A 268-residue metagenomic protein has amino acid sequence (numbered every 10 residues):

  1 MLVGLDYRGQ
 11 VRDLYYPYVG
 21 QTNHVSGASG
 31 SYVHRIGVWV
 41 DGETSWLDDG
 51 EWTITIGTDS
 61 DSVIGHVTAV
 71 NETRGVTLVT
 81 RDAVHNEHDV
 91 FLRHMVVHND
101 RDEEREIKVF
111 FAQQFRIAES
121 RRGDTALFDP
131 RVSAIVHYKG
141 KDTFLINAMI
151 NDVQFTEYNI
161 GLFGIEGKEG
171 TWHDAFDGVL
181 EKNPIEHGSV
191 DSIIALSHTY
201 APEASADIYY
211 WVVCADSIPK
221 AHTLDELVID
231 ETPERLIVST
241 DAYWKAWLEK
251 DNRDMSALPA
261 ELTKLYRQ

Functional and structural regions predicted by a protein language model:
M1, G9-R12, D102-E106, A215-K220: Primarily extracytoplasmic ectodomains and periplasmic/lumenal surface modules that are beta-strand-rich
M1-E72, V136-K139, L145-D174, A201 (+2 more regions): An extended acidic
G9, H34, V38-V40, I208 (+2 more regions): Short, compositionally biased low-complexity segments
T55, A83, V97, P184-E186 (+1 more regions): Outer-membrane beta-barrel proteins
I56, R105-I107, H198-P219: Short Pro-Gly-centered flexible turn/kink motifs
T68-V70, R74-G178, S192-I194, E226-W247 (+1 more regions): Polysaccharide-binding surfaces and accessory modules of carbohydrate-active proteins
A175, V179-S197, A204, Y209 (+1 more regions): Substrate-binding groove/exosite segments of carbohydrate-active enzymes
